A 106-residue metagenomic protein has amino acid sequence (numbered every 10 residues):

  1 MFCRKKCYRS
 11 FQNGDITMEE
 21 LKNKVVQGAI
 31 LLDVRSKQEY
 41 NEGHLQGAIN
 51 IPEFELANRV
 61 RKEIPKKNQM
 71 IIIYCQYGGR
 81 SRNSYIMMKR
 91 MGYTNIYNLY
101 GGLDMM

Functional and structural regions predicted by a protein language model:
M1-E42: Flexible, polar/low-complexity N-terminal or interdomain linker segments that lie immediately upstream of folded
D15, L31, A48-N50, I96-N98: Conserved beta-strand scaffold positions in the cores of enzyme catalytic domains, especially in NTP/NDP-utilizing
A29-I30, L45-I49, F54-E55, V60-P65 (+1 more regions): Charged, acidic
L32, P52, I73-Q76: Small/polar loops that bind or transfer phosphate-bearing groups
N41, A57, D104: Nucleotide phosphate-binding site architecture
R61-M106: Catalytic cysteine-centered active loop of the rhodanese-like fold, especially the PTP/DSP P-loop
